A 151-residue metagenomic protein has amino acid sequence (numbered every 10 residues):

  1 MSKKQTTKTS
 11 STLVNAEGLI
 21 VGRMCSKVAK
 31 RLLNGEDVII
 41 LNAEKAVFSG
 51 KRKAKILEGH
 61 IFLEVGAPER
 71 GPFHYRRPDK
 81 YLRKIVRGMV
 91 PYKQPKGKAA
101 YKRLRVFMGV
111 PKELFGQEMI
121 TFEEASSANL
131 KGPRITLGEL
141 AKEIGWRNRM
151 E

Functional and structural regions predicted by a protein language model:
M1-E151: Ribosome-associated RNA-binding proteins
